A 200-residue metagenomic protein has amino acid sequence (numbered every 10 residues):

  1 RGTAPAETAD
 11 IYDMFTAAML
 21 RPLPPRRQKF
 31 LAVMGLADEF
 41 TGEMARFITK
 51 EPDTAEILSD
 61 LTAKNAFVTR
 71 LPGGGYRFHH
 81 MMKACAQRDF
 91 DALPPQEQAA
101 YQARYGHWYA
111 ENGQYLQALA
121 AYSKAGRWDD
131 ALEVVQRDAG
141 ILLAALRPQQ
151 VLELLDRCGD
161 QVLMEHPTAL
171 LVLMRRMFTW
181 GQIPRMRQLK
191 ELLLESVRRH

Functional and structural regions predicted by a protein language model:
R1, S196-H200: Short, intrinsically disordered, charge-balanced linker/junction segments flanking boundaries in proteins
R1-A9: Amphipathic helix/helix-loop-helix segment enriched in hydrophobic residues with interspersed Lys/Arg and occasional
G2, D38, M44-F47, R137-A145: A generic short-segment signal for beta-strand/edge and adjacent turn/coil regions
P5, G75-Y76, K124: Conserved phosphate/pyrophosphate-binding and hydrolysis machinery centered on Walker-type P-loop NTPases, extending
D10, M14, G113: Conserved phosphate-coordination/catalytic loops
D13-D91, A100-A103: C-terminal boundary/linker of central alpha/beta nucleotide-binding cores
A92-W180, R185, L189-L192: Extended alpha-helical scaffolding segments used for macromolecular assembly and cargo binding
